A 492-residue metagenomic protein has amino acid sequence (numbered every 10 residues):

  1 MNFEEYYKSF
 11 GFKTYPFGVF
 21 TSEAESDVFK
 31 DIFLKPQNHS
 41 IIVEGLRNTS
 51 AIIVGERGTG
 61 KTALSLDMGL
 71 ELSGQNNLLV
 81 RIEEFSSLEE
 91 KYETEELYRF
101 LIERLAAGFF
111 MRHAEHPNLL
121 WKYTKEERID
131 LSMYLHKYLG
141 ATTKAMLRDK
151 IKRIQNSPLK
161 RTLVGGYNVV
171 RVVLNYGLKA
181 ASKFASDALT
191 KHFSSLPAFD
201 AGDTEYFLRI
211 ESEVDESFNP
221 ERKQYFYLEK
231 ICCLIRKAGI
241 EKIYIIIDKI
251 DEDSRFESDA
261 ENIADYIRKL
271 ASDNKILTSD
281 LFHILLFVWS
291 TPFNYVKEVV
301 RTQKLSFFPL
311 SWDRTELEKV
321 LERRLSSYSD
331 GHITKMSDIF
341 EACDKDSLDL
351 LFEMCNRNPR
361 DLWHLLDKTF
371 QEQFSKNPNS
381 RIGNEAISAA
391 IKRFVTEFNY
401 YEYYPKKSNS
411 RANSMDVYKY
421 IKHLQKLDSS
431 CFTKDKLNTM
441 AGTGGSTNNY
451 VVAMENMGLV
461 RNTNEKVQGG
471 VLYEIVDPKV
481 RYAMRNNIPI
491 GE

Functional and structural regions predicted by a protein language model:
M1-A51, E56, R148-K152: A short, basic N-terminal segment
N2-E4, E353-G445: Winged-helix-like regulatory helical subdomains adjacent to P-loop NTPase cores
S9, F218-K345, M354, K479-M484 (+1 more regions): The catalytic "switch" region of P-loop NTPases
P36, T62, N358: Short, conserved phosphate/pyrophosphate- and ester-handling motifs at nucleotide-, phospho-/glycolipid
T49-S50, E56-T59, A63-I240, G445 (+4 more regions): P-loop NTPase nucleotide-binding core
W121-K144, I151, L325-N384: Conserved AAA+ ATPase small/helical "lid" subdomain
S311-R323, A386-I421, Q425, M457-R461 (+2 more regions): Eukaryotic scaffolding regions of large macromolecular assemblies
A441-M457, N462: Short amphipathic alpha-helical interaction segments
